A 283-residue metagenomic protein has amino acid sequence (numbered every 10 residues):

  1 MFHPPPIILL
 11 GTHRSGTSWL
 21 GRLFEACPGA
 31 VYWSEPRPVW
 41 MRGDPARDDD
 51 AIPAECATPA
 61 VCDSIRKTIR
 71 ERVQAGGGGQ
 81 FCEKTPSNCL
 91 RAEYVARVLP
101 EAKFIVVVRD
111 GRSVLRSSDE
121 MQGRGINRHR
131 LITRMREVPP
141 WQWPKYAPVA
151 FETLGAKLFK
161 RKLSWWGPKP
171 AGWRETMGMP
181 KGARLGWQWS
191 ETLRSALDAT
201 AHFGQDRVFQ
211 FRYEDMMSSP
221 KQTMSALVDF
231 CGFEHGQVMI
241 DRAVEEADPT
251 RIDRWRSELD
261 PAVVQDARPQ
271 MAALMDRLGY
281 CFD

Functional and structural regions predicted by a protein language model:
M1-G76, G123-Y146, E246: PAPS-dependent sulfotransferase catalytic core
M1-I8, N127-R130, W143-D283: PAPS-dependent sulfotransferases, especially Golgi type II membrane carbohydrate sulfotransferases
L9-G11, F81-K84, V106-V108, Q210-Y213: Short beta-strand segments
G21, V39-R42, C89-A92, R112-S117 (+2 more regions): Short catalytic/ligand-binding loop motif for oxyanion handling, primarily in non-cytosolic enzymes, centered on
C27, L99, F203-Q205: Acidic-histidine catalytic/liganding microenvironments
A30, A102, D206-V208: Short, conserved active-site loop motifs that form the nucleotide-linked donor/cofactor pocket
I69-Y94: Glycine-rich phosphate-binding loop used to anchor ATP phosphates in small-molecule kinases, encompassing both
K84, V95-E120, L227: Conserved phosphate-donor/acceptor-positioning beta-strand/loop module used by diverse small-molecule
